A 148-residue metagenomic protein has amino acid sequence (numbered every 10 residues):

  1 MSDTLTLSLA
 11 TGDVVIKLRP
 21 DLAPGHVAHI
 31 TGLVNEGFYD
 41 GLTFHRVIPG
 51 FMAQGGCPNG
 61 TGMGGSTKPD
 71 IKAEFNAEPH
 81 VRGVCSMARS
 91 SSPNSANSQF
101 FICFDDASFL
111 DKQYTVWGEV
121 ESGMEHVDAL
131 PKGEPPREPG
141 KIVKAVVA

Functional and structural regions predicted by a protein language model:
M1-A148: Cyclophilin-like peptidyl-prolyl cis-trans isomerases
